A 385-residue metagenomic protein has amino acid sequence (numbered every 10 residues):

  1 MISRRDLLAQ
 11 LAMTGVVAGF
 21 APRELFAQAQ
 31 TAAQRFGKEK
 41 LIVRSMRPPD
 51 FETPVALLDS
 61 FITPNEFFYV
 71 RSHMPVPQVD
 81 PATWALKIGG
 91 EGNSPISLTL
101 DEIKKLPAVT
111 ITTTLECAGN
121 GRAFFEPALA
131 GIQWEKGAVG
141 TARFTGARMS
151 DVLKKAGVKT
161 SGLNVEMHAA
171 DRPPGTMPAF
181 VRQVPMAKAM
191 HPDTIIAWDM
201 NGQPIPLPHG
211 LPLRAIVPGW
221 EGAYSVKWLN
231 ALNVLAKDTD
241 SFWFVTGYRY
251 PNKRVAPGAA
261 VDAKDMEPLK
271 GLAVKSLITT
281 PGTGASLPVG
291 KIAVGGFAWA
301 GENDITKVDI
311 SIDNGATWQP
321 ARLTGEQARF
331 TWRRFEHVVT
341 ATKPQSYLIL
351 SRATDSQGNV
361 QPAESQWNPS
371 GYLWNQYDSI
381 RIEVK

Functional and structural regions predicted by a protein language model:
I2-L86, G92-N93, L98, A108 (+2 more regions): Extended, aromatic/histidine-rich regions of cofactor-dependent oxidoreductases associated with respiratory
T110-A138: Short, conserved helix/loop micro-motifs enriched in His/Cys and acidic residues
C117-G121, R143, E221, F244: Functionally engaged cysteine thiol sites
A138-T145: Mid-length scaffold segments of soluble, non-membrane domains
